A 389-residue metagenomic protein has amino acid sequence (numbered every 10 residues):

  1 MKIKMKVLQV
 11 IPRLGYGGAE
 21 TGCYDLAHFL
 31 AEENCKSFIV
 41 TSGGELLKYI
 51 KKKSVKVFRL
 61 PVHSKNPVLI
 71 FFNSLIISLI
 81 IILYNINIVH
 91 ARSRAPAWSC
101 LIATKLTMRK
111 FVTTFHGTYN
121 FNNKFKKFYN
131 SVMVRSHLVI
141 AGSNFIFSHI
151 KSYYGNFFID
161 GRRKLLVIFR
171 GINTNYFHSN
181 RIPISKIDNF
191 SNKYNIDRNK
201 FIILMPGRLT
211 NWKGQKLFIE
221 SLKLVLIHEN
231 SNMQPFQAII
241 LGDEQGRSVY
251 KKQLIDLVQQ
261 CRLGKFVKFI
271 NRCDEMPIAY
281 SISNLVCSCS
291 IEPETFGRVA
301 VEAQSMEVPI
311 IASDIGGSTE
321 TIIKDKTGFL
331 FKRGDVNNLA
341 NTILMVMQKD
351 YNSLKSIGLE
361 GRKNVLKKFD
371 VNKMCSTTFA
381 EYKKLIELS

Functional and structural regions predicted by a protein language model:
E20-D25, F201, M205-I227, K252 (+2 more regions): A conserved mid-protein helix/loop that constitutes part of the nucleotide-sugar donor-binding site
I39, P309-A312, I322: Short hydrophobic beta-strand element within catalytic cores of glycosyltransferases and related nucleotide-activated
I39-E45, I172, P206, Q237-K252: Glycosyltransferase donor-sugar binding loop
A91-A97, F115: Short His-centered aromatic/hydrophobic patch
S136-V167, I172-S179: A short, active-site helix/loop in glycosyltransferases that binds the activated sugar's phosphate group
N192, M345, S353-K368, M374-A380 (+1 more regions): A short, well-ordered alpha-helix in the C-terminal region of glycosyltransferases
G246-K251, L263-C273, A279, F329-L330: Active-site donor-binding acidic/aromatic loop of nucleotide-activated sugar and phosphosugar transferases involved
K324-D325, F329-V336, M345-Y351: Conserved acidic donor-binding segment of nucleotide-sugar-dependent glycosyltransferases
